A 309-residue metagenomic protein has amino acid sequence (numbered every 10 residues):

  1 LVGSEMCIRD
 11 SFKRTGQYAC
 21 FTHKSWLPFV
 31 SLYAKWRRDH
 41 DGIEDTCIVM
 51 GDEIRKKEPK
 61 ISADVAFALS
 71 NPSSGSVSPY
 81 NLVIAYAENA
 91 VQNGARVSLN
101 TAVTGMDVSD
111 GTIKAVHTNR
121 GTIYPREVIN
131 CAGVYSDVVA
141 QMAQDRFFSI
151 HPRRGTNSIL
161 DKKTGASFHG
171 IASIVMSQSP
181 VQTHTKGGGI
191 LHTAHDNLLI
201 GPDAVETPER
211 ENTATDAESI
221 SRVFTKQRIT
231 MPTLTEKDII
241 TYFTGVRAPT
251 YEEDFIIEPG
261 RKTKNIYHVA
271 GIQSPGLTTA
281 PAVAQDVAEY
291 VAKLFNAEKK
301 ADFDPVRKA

Functional and structural regions predicted by a protein language model:
S4-E5, R9-K57, G187-G188: Dinucleotide-binding Rossmann-like beta1-alpha1 core, especially the glycine-rich loop that anchors the ADP
Y18, S98, I129, Y267-V269: Hydrophobic/aromatic beta-strand patches that form the interior of the parallel beta-sheet core in alpha/beta enzyme
S25, K57-V65, D107-K114, G165 (+2 more regions): A short, glycine/Asx- and small/polar-enriched loop/turn that sits immediately N-terminal to a beta-strand
M50-G51, L99-T101, I240-T241: Short loop/edge segments at beta-strand edges and connector loops that shape dinucleotide/nucleotide cofactor-binding
L69-E127: Helical element adjacent to the flavin cofactor pocket in flavoenzyme catalytic cores
A85, A194-H195, E211-K308: C-terminal catalytic lobe of FAD-dependent flavoproteins
M106-G201, V205-D216, T225, L234: Flavin-dependent oxidoreductases
